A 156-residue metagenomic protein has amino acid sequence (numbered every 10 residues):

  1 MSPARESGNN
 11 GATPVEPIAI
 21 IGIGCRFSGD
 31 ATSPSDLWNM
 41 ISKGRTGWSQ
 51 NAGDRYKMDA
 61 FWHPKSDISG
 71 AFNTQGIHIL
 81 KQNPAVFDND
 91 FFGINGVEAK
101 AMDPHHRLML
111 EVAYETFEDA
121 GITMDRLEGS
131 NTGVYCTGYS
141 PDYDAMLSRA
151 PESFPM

Functional and structural regions predicted by a protein language model:
S2-A101, H106, L110, Y114-E118 (+1 more regions): ACP-dependent fatty acid/polyketide chain-elongation machinery
P3-G8, D119-G133, A145-M156: Structural signature of cysteine-dependent C-C bond-forming condensing enzymes
I21, Y135-Y139, D144: Generic beta-strand/beta-sheet core signal
D54-W62, E128-Y139: A glycine-rich phosphate-binding loop feature that marks nucleotide/adenosyl-phosphate handling sites
N83, T123, G138-D142: Serine/threonine-rich low-complexity intrinsically disordered regions
